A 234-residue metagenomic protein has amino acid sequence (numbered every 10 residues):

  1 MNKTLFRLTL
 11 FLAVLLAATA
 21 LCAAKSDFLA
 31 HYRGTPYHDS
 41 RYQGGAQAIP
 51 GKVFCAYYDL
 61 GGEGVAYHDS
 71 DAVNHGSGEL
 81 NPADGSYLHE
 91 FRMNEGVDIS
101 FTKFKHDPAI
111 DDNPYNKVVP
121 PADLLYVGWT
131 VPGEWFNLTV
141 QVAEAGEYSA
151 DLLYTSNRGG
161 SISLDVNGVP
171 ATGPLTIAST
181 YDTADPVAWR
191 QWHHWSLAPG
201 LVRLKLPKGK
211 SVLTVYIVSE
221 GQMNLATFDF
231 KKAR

Functional and structural regions predicted by a protein language model:
N2-L10: Bacterial N-terminal signal peptides that target proteins for export
T9-T19: Bacterial N-terminal signal peptides
A24-R234: Extracytoplasmic
